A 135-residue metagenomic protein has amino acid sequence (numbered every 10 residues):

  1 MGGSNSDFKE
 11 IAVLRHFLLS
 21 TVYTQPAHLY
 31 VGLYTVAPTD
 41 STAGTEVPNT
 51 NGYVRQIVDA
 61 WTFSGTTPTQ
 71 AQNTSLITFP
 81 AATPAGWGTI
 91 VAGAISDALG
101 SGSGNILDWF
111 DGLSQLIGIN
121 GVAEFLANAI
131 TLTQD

Functional and structural regions predicted by a protein language model:
M1-G93, D97-D135: Small cysteine-rich, disulfide-bonded extracellular modules of the LU/uPAR three-finger superfamily and closely related
